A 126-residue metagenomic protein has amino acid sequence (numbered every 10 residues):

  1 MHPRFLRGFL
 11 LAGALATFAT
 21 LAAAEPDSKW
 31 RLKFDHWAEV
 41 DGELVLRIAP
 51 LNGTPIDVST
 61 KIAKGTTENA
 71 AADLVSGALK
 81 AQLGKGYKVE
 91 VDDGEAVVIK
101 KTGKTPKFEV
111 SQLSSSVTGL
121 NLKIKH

Functional and structural regions predicted by a protein language model:
M1, A23-E25: Absolute protein N-terminus
M1-L10: Bacterial N-terminal signal peptides that target proteins for export
L11-A12, L21-A22: Cleavable N-terminal signal peptides
T17-A19: N-terminal signal peptide c-region/cleavage motif recognized by signal peptidases
E25-H126: Polar, low-complexity export/assembly segments characteristic of proteins that are secreted or assemble on the cell
